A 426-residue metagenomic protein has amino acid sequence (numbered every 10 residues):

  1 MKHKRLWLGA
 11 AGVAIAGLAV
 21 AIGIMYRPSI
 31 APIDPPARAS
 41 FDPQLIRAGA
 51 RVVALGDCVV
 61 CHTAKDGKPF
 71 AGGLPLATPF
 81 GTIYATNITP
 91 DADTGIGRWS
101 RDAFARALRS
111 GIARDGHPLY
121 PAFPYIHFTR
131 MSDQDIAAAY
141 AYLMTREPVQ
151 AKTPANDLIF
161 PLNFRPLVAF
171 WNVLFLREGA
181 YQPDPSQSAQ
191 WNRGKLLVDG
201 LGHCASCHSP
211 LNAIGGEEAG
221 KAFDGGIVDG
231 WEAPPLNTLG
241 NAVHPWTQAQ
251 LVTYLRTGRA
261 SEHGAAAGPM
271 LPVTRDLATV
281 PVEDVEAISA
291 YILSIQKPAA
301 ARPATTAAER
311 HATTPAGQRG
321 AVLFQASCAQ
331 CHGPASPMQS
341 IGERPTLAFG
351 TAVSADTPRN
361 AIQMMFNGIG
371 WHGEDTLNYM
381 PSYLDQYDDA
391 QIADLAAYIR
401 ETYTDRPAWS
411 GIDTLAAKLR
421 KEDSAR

Functional and structural regions predicted by a protein language model:
K2-I33: N-terminal type II signal-anchor transmembrane helix that functions as the membrane-insertion/stop-transfer segment
M25, I30-P36, A64-T82, R114-K195 (+5 more regions): Flexible coil segments in periplasmic/lumen-exposed cytochrome c-class electron-transfer proteins
S40-L76, R344: Short extracytoplasmic
V60, S206, Q330: Short, cysteine/histidine-rich loop/knuckle motifs that typically chelate Zn2+
T82-P90, G230-L236: Acidic/histidine-rich, surface-exposed loop or edge segments in extracytoplasmic proteins
I88-T94, P124-H127, Y181, T238-N241 (+1 more regions): Second-shell loop/turn segments in exported
I96-L108, I112, S132, A138 (+1 more regions): Aromatic- and charge-enriched surface segment that lines or borders ligand/interaction sites
R319-Q363, T376: C-terminal structural cap/anchor segments
